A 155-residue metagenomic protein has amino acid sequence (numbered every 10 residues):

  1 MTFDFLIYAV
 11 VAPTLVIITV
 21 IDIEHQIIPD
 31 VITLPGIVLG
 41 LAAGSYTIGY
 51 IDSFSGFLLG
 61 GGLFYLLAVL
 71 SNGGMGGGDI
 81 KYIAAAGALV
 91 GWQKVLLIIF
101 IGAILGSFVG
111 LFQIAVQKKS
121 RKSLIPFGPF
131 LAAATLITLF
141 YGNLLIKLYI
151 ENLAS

Functional and structural regions predicted by a protein language model:
M1: Cys/His-rich short segments
F5-L6, V10-S107, L148-S155: Functional transmembrane core segments of multi-pass inner-membrane proteins
L41-A42, L136-F140: Aromatic-anchored segments of alpha-helical transmembrane domains
S45-Y46, L70, A115-V116, F140-Y141: Helix-loop junctions at the membrane-solvent interface of multi-pass transporters, primarily the C-terminal
L105-V116: Alpha-helical transmembrane segments within multi-pass membrane transporters and channels
I114-R121, L144-N152: Extracellular/periplasmic helix-loop-helix junctions in multi-pass membrane proteins
A115-I137: Interfacial loop-to-transmembrane junctions
